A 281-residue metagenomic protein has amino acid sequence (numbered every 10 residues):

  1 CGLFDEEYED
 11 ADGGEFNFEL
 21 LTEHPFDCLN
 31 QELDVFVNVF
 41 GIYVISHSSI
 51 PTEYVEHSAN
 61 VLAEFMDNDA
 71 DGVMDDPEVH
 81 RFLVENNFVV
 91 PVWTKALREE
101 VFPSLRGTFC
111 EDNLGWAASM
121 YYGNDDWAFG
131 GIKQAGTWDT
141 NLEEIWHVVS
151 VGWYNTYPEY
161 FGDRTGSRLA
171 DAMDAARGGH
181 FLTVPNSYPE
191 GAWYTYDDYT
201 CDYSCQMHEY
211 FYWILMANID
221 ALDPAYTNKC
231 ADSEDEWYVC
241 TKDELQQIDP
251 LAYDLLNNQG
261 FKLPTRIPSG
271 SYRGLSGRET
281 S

Functional and structural regions predicted by a protein language model:
C1-N17: Intrinsically disordered, low-structural-confidence terminal and linker regions
G2, D27-L29, F109-E111, A231: Sequence contexts marking disulfide-bonded cysteines in secreted/extracellular proteins
N17, L21-N30, V39: Start-of-domain marker
P25-C28, A70-M74, W193-T195: Short amphipathic alpha-helical surface micro-motifs
E32, V39-P185: Acidic/His-rich structured neighborhood in mature extracellular/periplasmic domains
S48-E56, D202, K242-Q246: Generic detection of long, well-ordered alpha-helical segments
W153-T227, S233-W237: Post-HExxH zinc-binding segment in Zn-dependent metallohydrolases
F211-S281: Pan-zinc metallopeptidase signature
